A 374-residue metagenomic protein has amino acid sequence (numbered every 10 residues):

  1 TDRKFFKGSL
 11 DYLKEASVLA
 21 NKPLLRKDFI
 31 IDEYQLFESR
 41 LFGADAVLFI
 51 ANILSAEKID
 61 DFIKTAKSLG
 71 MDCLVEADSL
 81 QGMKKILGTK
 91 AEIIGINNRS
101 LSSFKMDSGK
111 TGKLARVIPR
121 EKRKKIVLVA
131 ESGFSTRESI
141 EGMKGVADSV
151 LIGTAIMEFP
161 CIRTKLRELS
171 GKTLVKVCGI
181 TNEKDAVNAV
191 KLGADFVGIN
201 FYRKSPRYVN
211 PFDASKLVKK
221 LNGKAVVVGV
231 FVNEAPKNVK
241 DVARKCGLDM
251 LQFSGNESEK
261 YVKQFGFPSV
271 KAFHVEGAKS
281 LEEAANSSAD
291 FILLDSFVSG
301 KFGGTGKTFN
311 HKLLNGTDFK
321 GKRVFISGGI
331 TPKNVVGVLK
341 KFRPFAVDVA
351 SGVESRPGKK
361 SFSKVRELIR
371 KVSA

Functional and structural regions predicted by a protein language model:
T1-K7, I86-P119, F196, F201-Y208 (+5 more regions): Glycine/Thr-rich beta-alpha phosphate-binding loop at enzyme active sites
T1-L74, G82-K85, T111-L114, I199-F267: N-terminal active-site wall of soluble small-molecule enzyme domains
T1-R3, F29, N52, D78-L80 (+11 more regions): Active-site beta-loop-alpha junctions enriched in small/polar residues
K4-L24, L54-S170, C178: Post-transcriptional modification and biogenesis factors for structured RNAs of the translation apparatus
L24-K27, V47-F49, C73-V75, I94-I96 (+11 more regions): Hydrophobic faces of well-ordered beta-strands that scaffold small-molecule active sites in alpha/beta enzyme cores
I31-G43, D78-T89, V127-I152, T181-L192 (+7 more regions): Catalytic cores of alpha/beta
E38-K58, G95-F104, G133, V146-E168 (+4 more regions): Glycine-rich phosphate-binding active-site loops on the catalytic face of alpha/beta enzymes
S108-V117, K144, I156-L174, N210-L221 (+2 more regions): C-terminal helical cap(s) of enzyme catalytic domains, especially alpha/beta-barrels
